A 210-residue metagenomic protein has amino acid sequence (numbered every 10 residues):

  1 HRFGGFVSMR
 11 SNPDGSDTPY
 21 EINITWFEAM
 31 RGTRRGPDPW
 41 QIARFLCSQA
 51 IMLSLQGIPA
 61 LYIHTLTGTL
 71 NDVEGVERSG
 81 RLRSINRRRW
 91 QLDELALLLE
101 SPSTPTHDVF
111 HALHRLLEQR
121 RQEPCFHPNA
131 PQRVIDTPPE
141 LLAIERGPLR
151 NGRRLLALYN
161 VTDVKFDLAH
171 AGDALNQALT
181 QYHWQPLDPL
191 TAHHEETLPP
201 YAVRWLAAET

Functional and structural regions predicted by a protein language model:
H1-T210: Active-site and adjacent substrate-binding regions of carbohydrate-active enzymes
